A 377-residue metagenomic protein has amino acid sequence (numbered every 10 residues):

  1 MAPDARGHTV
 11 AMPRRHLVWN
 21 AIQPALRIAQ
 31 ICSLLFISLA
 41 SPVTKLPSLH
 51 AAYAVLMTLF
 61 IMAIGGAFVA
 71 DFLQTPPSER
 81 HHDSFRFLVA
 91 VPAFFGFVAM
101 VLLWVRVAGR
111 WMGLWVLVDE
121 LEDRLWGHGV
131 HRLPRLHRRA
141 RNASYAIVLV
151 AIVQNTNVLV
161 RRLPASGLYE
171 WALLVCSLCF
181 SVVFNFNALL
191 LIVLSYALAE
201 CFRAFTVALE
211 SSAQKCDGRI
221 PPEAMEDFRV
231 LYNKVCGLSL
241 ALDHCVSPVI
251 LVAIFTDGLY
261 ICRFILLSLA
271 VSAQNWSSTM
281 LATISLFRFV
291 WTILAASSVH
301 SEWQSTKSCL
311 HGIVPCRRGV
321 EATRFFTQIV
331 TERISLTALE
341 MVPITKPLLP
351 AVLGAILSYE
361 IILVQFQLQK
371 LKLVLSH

Functional and structural regions predicted by a protein language model:
A2-N20, A90-R106, L198-C216, L310-H311: Short, non-transmembrane cytosolic segments of multipass membrane proteins
A2-T58, M62, V148-V150, R219-H377: Terminal membrane-anchoring module of integral membrane proteins
R15-W115: Non-cleavable N-terminal signal-anchor transmembrane helices
V55-F94, L117-L191, V207-E223, R263-F287 (+1 more regions): Helix-loop-helix junctions within predominantly alpha-helical proteins
I61, A90-F97, G113, L117-E120 (+8 more regions): Charged, amphipathic alpha-helical oligomerization/scaffolding segments
R80-R86, L103-R106, R110, V183-L190 (+6 more regions): Non-transmembrane, amphipathic alpha-helical segments
F85-L88, A108, N142, Y169-A172 (+8 more regions): Amphipathic, non-membrane alpha-helical segments in soluble helical-bundle scaffolds
M100-D119, L191-F205, L286-I313: Inner-leaflet juxtamembrane helices
